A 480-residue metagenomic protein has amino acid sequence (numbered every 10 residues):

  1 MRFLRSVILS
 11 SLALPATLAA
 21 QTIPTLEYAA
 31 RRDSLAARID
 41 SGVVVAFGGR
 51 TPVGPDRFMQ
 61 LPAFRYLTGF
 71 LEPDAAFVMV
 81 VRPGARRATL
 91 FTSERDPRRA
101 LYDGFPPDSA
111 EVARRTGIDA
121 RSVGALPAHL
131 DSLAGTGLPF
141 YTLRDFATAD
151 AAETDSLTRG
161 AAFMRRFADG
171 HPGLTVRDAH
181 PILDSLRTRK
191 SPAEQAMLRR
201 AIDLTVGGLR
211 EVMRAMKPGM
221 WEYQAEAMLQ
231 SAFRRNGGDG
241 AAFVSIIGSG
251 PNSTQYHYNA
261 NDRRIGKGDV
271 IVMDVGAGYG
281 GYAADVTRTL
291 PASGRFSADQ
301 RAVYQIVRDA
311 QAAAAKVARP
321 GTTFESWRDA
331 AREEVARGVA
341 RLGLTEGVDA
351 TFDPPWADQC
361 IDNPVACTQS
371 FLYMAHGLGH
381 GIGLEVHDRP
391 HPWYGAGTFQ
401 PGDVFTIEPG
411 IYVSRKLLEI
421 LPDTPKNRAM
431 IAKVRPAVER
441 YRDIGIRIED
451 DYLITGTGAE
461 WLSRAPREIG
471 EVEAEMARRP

Functional and structural regions predicted by a protein language model:
F3, A20-P480: Active-site neighborhoods and metal-handling regions in enzymes and metal-associated proteins
S6-T17: Bacterial N-terminal signal peptides
